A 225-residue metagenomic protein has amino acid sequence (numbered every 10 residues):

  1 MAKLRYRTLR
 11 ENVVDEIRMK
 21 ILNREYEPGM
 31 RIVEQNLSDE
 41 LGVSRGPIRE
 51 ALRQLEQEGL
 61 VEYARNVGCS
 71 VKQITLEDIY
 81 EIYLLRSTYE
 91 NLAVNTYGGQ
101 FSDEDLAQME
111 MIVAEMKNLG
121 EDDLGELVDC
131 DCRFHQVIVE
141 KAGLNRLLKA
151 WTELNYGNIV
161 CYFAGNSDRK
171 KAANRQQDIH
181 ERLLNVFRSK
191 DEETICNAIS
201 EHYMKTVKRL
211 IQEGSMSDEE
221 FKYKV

Functional and structural regions predicted by a protein language model:
M1-G99, Q212-V225: Short linear motifs at protein or domain termini
D78, S102-D105, D123-L127, G143 (+3 more regions): Residue-level recognition of alpha-helical structural elements
I82, M109, L127, D131 (+5 more regions): Hydrophobic packing residues in well-ordered alpha-helices of helical domains and bundles
L85-Q100, C132-K170, T206-R209: Hydrophobic, amphipathic alpha-helical faces that serve as interaction scaffolds
Y89, I112, L119, C130-V137 (+3 more regions): Amphipathic coiled-coil alpha-helices
E90-K117: Amphipathic alpha-helical dimerization/coiled-coil segments that flank or bridge DNA-binding/regulatory modules
M111-I112, A150-G157, A198-H202, E213: Short acidic/histidine-centered micro-motifs embedded in hydrophobic/aromatic stretches that mark compact functional
K117, A164-V225: C-terminal all-alpha effector/ligand-binding and dimerization domain of prokaryotic HTH-type transcriptional repressors
